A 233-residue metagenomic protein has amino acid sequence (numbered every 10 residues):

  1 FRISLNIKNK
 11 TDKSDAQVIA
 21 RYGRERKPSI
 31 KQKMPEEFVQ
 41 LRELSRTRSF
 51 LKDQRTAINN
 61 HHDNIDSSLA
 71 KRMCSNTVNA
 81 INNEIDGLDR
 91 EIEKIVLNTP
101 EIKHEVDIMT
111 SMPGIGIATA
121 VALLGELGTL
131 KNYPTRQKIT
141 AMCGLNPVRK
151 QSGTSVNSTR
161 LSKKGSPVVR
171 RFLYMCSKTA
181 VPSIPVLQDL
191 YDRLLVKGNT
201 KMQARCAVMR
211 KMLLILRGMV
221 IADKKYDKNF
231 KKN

Functional and structural regions predicted by a protein language model:
F1-I108: Long, charge-rich intrinsically disordered scaffolds of nucleic-acid metabolism proteins
S4-L5, K31-R42, D66, N157-K163 (+1 more regions): Short, solvent-exposed helix-loop connector elements
R26-I30, I85, G128-N132, T179-V186 (+1 more regions): Short helix-capping/linker segments at secondary-structure and domain boundaries
L41, M109, L123, F172-S177 (+4 more regions): Short alpha-helical scaffolding segments that buttress acidic/His motifs in well-ordered protein cores
M112: Histidine-centered phosphotransfer motif of kinases
I117, L123-K201, N233: Phosphate-backbone recognition surface of nucleic-acid-processing proteins
P185-N233: Acidic, carboxylate-rich catalytic segments that either coordinate divalent cations
